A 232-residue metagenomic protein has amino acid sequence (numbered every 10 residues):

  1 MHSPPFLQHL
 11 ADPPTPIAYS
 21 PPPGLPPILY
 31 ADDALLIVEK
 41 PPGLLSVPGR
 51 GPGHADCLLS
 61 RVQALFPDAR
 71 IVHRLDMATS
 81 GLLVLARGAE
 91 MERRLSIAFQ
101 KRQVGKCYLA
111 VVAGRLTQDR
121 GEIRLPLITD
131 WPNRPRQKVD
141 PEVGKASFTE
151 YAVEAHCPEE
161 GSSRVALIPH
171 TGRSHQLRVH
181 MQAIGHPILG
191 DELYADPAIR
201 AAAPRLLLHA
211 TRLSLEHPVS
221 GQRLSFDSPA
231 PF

Functional and structural regions predicted by a protein language model:
M1-F232: RNA pseudouridine synthases
